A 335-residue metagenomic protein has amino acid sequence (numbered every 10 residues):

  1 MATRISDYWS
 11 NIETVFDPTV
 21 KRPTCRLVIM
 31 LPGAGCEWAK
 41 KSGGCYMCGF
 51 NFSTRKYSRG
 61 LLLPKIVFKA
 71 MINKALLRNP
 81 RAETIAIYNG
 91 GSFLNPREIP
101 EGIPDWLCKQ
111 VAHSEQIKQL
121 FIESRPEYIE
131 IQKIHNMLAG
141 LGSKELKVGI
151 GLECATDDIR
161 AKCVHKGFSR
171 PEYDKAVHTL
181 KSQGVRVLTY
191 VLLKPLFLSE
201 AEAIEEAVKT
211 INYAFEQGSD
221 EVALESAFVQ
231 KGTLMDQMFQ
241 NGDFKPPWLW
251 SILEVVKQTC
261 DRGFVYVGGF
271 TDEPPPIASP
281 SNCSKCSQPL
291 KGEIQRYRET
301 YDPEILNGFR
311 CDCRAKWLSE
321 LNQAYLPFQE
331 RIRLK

Functional and structural regions predicted by a protein language model:
A2-S10, A227-K335: Auxiliary Fe-S-binding modules of radical SAM enzymes
D7, T14-V67: Canonical Radical SAM [4Fe-4S] cluster-binding loop centered on the CxxxCxxC motif and its immediate flanking residues
N51-M71, A75-P100, S114-E130, E145-E172 (+1 more regions): Core AdoMet radical
A75-P80, L107-E115, H135-E145, H178-G184 (+2 more regions): Acidic (Asp/Glu)-rich catalytic clusters
G91-F93, P126-Y128, C154-T156, L193-F197 (+2 more regions): Active-site-proximal loop/turn and secondary-structure-junction residues that shape catalytic pockets, frequently
R97-D105, E130-G140, A201: Distinct, well-ordered alpha-helical segments
F121, D158-K166, L193-A201, M238-D243: Surface-exposed cleft-lining segments at the edges of enzyme active sites
P171-T233, S251-G269: Conserved C-terminal portion of the radical SAM core fold that forms the substrate/S-adenosylmethionine-binding
